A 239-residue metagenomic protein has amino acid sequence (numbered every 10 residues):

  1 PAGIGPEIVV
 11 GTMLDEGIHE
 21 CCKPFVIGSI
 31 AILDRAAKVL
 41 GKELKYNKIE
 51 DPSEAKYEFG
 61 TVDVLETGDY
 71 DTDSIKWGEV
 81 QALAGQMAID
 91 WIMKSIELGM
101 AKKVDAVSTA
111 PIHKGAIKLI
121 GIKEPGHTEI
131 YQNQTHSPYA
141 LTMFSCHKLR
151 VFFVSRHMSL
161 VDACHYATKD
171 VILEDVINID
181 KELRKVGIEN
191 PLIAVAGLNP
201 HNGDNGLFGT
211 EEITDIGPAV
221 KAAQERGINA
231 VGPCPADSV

Functional and structural regions predicted by a protein language model:
P1-H127, D170-A194, L198-V239: Contiguous, glycine/small-aliphatic-enriched amphipathic segments in soluble metabolic enzymes
I30, D69, T135, K148 (+1 more regions): Short loop segments at secondary-structure junctions
P52, Q132, A140-M143, L183-K185: A generic local secondary-structure boundary/capping motif
T67-G68, L141, C146-H147: Flexible glycine-/small-residue-enriched beta->alpha junction loops that bind anionic phosphate/pyrophosphate groups
G115-L119, Y139-T142, R150-F152, L160-D162 (+1 more regions): Short, well-ordered, mixed-charge alpha-helical segments that flank or form enzyme active sites
L119-L141: Glycine/threonine-rich beta-strand-loop-alpha-helix active-site module that forms ligand/phosphate-binding
F144-D175: Ligand-binding beta-strand-loop-alpha-helix segment within the catalytic cores of soluble metabolic enzymes
